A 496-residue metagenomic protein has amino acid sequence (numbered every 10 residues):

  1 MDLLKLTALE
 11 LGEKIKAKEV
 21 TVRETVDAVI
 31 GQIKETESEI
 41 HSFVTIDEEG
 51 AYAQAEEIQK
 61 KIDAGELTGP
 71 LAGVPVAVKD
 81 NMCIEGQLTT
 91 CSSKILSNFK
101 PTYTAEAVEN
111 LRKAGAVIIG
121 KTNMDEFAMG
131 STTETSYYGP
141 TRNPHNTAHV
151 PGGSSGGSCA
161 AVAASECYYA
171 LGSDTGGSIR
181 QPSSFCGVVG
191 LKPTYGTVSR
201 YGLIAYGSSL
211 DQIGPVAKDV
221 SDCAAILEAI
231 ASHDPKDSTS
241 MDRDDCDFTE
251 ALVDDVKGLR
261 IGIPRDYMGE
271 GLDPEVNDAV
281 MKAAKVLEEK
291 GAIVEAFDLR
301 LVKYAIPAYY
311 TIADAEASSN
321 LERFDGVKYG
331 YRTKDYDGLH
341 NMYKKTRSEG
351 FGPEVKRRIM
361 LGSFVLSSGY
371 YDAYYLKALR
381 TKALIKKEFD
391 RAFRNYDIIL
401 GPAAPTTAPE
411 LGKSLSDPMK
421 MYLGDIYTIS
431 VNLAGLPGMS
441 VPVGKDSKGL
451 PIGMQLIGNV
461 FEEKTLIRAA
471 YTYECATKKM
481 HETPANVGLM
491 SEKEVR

Functional and structural regions predicted by a protein language model:
M1-Y52, E289-K290, F364, E482-R496: An N-terminal boundary/leader segment
G12-E13, N123, Y267-G269, L301-V302 (+3 more regions): Serine-dependent amide/ester hydrolase catalytic core
T25-V29, A308-Y309, V355-S363, Y473: Short alpha-helical scaffolding segments that buttress acidic/His motifs in well-ordered protein cores
V29, A51, T104, C223 (+5 more regions): Residue-level signal for inorganic ion chemistry
E35, A164-Y169, S173-G271, N277 (+4 more regions): Structural helix-boundary/capping segments
L71-C91, E250-G262, A315-K386, P437-G453: Short helix-loop capping/hinge segments that flank enzyme active sites or metal/cofactor-binding pockets
L71-I213, P264-D266, A315, G401-M419: Short glycine/serine-rich loop/turn segments
I119, I293-D298, M439: General small-molecule cofactor/ligand-binding pocket signal
